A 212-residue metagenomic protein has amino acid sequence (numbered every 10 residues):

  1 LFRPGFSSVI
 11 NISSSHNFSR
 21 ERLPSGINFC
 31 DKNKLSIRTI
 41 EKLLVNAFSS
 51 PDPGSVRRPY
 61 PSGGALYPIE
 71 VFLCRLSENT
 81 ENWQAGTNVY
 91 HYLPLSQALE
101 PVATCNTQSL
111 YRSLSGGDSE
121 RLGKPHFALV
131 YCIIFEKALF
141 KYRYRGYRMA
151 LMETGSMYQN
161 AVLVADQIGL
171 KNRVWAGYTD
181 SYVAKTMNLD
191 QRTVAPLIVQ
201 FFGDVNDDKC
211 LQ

Functional and structural regions predicted by a protein language model:
L1-Y142, G146-T154, I168-Q212: N-terminal accessory segments that position/regulate proteins before the catalytic core
Y158: C-terminal substrate/ligand-recognition segments
